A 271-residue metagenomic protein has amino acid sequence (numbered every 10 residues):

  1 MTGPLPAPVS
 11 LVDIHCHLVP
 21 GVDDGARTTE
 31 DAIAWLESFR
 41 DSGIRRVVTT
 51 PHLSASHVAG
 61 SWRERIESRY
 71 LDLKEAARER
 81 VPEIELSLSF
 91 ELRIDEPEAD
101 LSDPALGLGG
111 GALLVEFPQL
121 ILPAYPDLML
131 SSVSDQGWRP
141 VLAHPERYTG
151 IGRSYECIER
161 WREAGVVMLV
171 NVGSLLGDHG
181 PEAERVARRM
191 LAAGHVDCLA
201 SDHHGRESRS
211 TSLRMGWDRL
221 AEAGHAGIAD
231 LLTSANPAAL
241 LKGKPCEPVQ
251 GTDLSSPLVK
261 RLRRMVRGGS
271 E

Functional and structural regions predicted by a protein language model:
M1-V81: An N-terminally biased module of ancient metal coordination in phosphate/nucleic-acid-related enzymes
V12-I14, V48-T50, S87-F90, V141-A143 (+2 more regions): Active-site neighborhood of phospho(di)ester-bond hydrolases with catalytic His/Asp-centered motifs
H17-V19, H52-L53, S89-D95, P118-L120 (+4 more regions): Active-site beta-loop-alpha junctions enriched in small/polar residues
T28-D31, R65-E67, L128-L130, R153-E159 (+2 more regions): Charged helix-capping and loop-helix junction motifs
R40, S134, L191-A192: Non-catalytic positions within long, well-ordered alpha-helices that form the structural scaffold/packing of enzyme
A59-L169, T252-E271: Extended substrate/RNA-proximal surfaces in nucleic-acid metabolism proteins
H195-T211: Short acidic/histidine-rich active-site segments
D218-E271: Mid-to-C-terminal alpha-helical segments outside catalytic/metal-binding sites
